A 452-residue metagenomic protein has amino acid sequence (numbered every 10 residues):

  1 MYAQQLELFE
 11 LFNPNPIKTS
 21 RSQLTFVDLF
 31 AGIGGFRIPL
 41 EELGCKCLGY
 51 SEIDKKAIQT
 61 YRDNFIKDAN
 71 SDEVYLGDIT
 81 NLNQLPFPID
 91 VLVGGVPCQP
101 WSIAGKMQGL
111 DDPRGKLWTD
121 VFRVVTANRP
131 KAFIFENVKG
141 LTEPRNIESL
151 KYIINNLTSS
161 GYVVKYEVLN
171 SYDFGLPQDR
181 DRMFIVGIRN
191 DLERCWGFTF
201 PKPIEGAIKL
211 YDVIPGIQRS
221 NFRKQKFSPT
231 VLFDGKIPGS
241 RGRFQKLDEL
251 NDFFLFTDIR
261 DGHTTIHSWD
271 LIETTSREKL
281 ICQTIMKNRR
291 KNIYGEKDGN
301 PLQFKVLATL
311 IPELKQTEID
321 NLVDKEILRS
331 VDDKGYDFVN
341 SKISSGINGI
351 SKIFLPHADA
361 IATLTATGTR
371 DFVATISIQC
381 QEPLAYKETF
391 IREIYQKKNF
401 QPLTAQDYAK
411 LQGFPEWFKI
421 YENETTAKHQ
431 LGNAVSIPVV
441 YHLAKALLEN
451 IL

Functional and structural regions predicted by a protein language model:
Y2-A3, L8, F254-L452: C-terminal target-recognition/interaction regions appended to catalytic cores
Y2-R129, F135, K139-K151: Core alpha/beta nucleotide-donor-binding catalytic domains of modification enzymes
F26, Y50, V74-Y75, V164-Y166 (+2 more regions): Conserved beta-strand scaffold positions in the cores of enzyme catalytic domains, especially in NTP/NDP-utilizing
G34, K55, P97-Q99, K139-G140 (+5 more regions): Short, solvent-exposed loop/turn segments at secondary-structure junctions
F65, V96, T142-R145, L157-G161 (+3 more regions): A generic secondary-structure signal for well-formed alpha-helical elements
L82-I89, A104-F354: Class I S-adenosyl-L-methionine
V96-P97, P130, P177, P415: Proline-centered helix-kink/hinge sites
